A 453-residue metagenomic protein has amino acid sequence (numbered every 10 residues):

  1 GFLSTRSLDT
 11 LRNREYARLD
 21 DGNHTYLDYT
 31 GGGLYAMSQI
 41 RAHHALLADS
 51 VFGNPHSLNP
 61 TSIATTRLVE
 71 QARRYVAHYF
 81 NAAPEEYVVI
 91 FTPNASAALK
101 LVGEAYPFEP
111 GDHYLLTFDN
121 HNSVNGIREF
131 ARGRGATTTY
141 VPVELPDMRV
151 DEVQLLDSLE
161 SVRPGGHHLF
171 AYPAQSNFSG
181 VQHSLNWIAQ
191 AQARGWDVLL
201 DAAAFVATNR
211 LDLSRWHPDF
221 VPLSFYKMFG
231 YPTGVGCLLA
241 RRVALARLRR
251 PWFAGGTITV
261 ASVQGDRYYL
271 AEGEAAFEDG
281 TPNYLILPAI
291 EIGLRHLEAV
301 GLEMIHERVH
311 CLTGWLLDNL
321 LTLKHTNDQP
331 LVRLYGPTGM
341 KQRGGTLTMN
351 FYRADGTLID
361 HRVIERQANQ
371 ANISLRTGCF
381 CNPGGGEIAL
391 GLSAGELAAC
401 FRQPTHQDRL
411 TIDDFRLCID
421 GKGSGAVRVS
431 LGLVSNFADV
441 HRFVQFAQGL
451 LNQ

Functional and structural regions predicted by a protein language model:
G1-Q453: Pyridoxal 5′-phosphate
